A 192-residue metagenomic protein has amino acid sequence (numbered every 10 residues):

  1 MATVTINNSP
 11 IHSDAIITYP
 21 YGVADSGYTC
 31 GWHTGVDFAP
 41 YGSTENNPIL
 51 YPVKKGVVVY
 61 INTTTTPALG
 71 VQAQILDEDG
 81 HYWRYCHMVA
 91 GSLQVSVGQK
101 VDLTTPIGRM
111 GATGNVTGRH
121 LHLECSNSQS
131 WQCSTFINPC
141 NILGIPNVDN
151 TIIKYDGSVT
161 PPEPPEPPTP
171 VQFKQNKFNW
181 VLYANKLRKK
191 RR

Functional and structural regions predicted by a protein language model:
M1-I16, T34, G42-T44, P48 (+3 more regions): Acidic, glycine-rich catalytic/binding loops that coordinate metals and/or anionic ligands
G22-S26, G31-T34, N47, P52-V97 (+2 more regions): Zn2+-dependent peptidoglycan hydrolase active-site motif and core
F38: Catalytic residues for metal-mediated phosphoryl-transfer on nucleic acids/nucleotides
P106: Glycine-rich acetyl-CoA-binding "A-motif" of GNAT/NAT acetyltransferases
